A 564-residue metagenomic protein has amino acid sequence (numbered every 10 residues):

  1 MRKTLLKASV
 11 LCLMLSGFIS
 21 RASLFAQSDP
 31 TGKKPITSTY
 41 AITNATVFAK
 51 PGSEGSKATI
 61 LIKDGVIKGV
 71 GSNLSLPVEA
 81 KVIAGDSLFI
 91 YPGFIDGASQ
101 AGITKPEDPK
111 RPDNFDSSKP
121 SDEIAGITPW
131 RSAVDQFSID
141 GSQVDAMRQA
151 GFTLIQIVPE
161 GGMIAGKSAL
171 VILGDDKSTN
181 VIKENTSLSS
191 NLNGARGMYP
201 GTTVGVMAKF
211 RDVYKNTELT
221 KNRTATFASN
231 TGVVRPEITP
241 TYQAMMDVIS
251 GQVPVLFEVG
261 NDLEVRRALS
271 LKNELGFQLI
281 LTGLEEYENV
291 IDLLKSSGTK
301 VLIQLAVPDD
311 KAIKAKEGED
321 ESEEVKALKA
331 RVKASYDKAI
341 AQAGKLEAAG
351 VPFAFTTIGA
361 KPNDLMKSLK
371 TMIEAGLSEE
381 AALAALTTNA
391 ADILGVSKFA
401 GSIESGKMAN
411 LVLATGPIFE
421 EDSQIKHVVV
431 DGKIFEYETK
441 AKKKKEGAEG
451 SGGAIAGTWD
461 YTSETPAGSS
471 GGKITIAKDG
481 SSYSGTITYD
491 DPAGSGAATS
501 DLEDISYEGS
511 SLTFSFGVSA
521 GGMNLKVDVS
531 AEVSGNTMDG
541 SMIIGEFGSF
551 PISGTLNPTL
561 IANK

Functional and structural regions predicted by a protein language model:
M1-P30: Bacterial Sec-dependent N-terminal signal peptides
S28-K34, V47-T59, S72, S378-L386 (+1 more regions): Acidic, glycine-enriched loop/beta-strand segments at the rims of small-molecule binding/catalytic pockets
G32-K33, S38, V47, P51-G93 (+2 more regions): Histidine-rich, glycine-flanked metal-binding segment
T37-I42, L76-V134, Q149: Replace "His-x-His-based motif
N44, P106-E107, D113-D122, P254 (+2 more regions): His/Asp/Glu-enriched, well-ordered alpha-helical/loop segment that forms or immediately abuts the divalent-metal
D140-E286, Q424, V430, Y437-E438: Polyanionic/metal-chelating signatures
V158, T231-K338, F353-T356, D392-L394 (+2 more regions): Active-site core of metal-dependent hydrolases
A454-V533, D539-T555, N563: Central antiparallel beta-sheet cores of small beta-barrel/beta-sandwich binding domains
